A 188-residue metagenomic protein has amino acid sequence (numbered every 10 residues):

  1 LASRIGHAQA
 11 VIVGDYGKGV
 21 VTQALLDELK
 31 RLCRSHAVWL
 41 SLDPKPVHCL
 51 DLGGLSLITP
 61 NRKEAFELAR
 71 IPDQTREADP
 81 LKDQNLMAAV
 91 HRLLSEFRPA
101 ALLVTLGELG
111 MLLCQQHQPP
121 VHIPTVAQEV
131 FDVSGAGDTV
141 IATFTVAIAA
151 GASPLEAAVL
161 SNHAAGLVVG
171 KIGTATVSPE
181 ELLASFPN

Functional and structural regions predicted by a protein language model:
L1-I12, A175-N188: Conserved N-terminal subdomain of the carbohydrate kinase-like
A2, A10, K18-P120: Conserved phosphate/ATP/ADP-binding segment of small-molecule kinases
G6, R31, K63, L155-H163: A broad detector of short, well-ordered amphipathic alpha-helices that serve as recognition/interaction surfaces
H7-A8, G54, V130-F131: A generic hydrophobic-helix recognition signal that picks specific residues within alpha-helical hydrophobic
R92, E96, A100-A101, V126-S185: Conserved post-catalytic alpha-helical subdomain immediately downstream of the catalytic base and nucleotide-binding
I123: Hydrophobic residues at beta-strand termini and immediately following loops that shape nucleotide-binding pockets
